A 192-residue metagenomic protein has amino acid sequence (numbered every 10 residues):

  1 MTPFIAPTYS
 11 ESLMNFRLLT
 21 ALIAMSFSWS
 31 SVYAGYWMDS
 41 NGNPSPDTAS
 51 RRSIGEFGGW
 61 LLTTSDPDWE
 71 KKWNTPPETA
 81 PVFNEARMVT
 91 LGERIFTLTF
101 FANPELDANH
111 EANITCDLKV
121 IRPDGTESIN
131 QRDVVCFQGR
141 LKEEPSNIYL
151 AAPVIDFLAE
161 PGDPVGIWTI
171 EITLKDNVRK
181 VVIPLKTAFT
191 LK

Functional and structural regions predicted by a protein language model:
P7-L19: Bacterial N-terminal signal peptides that target proteins for export
S12-M14, S28-Y33: Serine/proline-rich low-complexity intrinsically disordered segments, especially terminal tails, linkers
T20-S30: Bacterial N-terminal signal peptides
G35-K192: Intrinsically disordered, low-complexity terminal regions enriched in Ser/Thr/Pro/Gly and charged residues
